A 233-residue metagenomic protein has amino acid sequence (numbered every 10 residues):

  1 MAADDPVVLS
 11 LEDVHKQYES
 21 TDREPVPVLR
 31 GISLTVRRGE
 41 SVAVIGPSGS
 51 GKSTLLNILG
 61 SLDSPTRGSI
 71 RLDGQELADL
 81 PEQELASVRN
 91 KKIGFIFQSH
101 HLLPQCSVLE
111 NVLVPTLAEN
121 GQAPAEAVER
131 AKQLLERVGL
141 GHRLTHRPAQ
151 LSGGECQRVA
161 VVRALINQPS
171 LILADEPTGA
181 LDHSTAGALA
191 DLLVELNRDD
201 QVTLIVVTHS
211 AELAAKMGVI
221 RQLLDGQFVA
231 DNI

Functional and structural regions predicted by a protein language model:
A2-A3: Pre-NBD coupling/linker segments of ABC/ABC-like ATPases
P6-L224: ABC family nucleotide-binding domain
D225-I233: Conserved switch/coupling elements of ABC/ABC-like ATPase nucleotide-binding domains
